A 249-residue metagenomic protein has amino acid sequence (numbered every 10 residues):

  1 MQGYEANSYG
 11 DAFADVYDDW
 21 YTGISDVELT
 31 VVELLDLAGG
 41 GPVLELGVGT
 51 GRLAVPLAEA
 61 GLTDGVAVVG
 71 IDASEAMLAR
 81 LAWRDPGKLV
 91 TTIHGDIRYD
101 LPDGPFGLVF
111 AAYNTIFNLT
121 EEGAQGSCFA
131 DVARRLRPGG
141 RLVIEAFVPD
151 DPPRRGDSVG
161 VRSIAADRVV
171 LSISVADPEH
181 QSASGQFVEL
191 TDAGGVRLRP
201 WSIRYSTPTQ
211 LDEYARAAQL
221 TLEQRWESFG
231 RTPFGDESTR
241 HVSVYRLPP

Functional and structural regions predicted by a protein language model:
M1-G39: Conserved class I S-adenosyl-L-methionine
G41-G49: Conserved class I S-adenosyl-L-methionine
G51-Y99: Class I SAM-dependent methyltransferase SAM/SAH-binding core
Y99-L108: A short acidic, Gly/Pro-enriched loop at the edge of an enzyme's catalytic core that lines a small-molecule cofactor
G107-G123: A short SAM/SAH-binding and catalytic strip from SAM-dependent methyltransferases
G126-P138: A short glycine-rich, Lys/Arg-flanked "PGG" loop and its adjoining helix->strand segment in the class I
V143-R216: SAM-dependent methyltransferase
P208-P249: C-terminal lobe and adjacent flexible extensions of AdoMet/dcAdoMet transferase-like proteins
